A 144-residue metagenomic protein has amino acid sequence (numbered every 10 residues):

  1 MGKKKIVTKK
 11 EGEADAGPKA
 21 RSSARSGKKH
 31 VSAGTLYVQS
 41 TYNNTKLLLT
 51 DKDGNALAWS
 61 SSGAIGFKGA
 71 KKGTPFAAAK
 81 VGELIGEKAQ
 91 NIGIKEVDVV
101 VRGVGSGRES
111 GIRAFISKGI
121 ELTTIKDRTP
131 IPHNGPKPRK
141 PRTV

Functional and structural regions predicted by a protein language model:
M1-V144: Ribosome-associated RNA-binding proteins
